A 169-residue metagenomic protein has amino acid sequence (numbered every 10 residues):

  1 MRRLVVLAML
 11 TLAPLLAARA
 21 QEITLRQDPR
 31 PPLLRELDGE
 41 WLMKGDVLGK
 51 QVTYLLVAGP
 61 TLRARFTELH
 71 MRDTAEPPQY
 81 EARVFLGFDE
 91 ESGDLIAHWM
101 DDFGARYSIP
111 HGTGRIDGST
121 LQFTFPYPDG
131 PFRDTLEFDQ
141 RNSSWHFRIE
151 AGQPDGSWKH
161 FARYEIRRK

Functional and structural regions predicted by a protein language model:
M1-L4: Positively charged n-region of N-terminal signal peptides that target proteins for export
V6-L15: Bacterial N-terminal signal peptides
L16-A20: Sec/Tat signal peptide C-region and signal peptidase I cleavage site
Q21-K169: Hydrophobic small-molecule pocket/channel-lining residues, especially in calycin-type beta-barrels
